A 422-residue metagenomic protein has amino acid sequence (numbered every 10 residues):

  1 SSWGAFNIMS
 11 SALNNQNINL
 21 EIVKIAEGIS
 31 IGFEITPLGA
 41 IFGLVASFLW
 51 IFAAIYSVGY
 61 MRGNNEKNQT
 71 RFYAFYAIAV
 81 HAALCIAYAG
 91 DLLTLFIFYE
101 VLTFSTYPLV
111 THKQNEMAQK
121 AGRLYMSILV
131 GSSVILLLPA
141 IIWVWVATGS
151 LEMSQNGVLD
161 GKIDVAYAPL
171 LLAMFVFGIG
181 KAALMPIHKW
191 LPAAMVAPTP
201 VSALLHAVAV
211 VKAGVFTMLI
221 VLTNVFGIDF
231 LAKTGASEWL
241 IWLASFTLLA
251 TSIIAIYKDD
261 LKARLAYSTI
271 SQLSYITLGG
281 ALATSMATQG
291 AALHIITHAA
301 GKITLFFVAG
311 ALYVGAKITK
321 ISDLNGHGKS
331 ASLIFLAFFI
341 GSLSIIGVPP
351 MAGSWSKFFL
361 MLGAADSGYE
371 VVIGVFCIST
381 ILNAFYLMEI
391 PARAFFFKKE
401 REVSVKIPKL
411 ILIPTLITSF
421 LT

Functional and structural regions predicted by a protein language model:
S1, L44, L129-S133, W242 (+1 more regions): Hydrophobic H-region at the start of alpha-helical membrane spans
S1-A74, G149-V158, I220: Transmembrane helix-loop-helix hairpins at membrane boundaries of multipass inner-membrane proteins
W3-N14, L138-W145, I345-V348, T422: C-terminal TM-helix exit segments that contain a strictly Trp-centered aromatic cap at the helix terminus
L13-F42, L92-L95, Y99-V110, G178 (+2 more regions): Membrane-interface helix-loop-helix modules in multi-pass inner-membrane proteins
V23, F358-G363, E400-I407: Short, membrane-exposed interhelical loops at transmembrane-helix boundaries
S47, V210, G353-S356, P414-T418: Core segments of transmembrane alpha-helices that mediate helix-helix packing or line hydrophobic substrate/ligand
F52-R62, K67-T70, Y76-L95, S105-F358 (+1 more regions): Hydrophobic transmembrane alpha-helices and their helix-loop junctions in integral membrane proteins
K329-I334, A384, M388-T422: Cytoplasmic/organellar membrane-interface segments at the starts of transmembrane helices in multi-pass inner-membrane
